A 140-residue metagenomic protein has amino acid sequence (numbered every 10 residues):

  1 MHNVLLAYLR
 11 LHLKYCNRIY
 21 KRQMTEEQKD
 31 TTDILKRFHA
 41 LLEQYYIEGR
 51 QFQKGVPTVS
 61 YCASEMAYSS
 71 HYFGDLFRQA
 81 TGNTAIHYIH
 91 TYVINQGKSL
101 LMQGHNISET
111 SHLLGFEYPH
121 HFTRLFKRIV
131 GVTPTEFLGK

Functional and structural regions predicted by a protein language model:
M1-I19: Amphipathic alpha-helical segments enriched in hydrophobic/aromatic residues interleaved with Lys/Arg
L6, Q28-M66, H87-H105: A short, Lys/Arg-enriched amphipathic alpha-helix from helix-turn-helix/homeodomain DNA-binding modules
S60, H71, N106-E109, P119-H120: Residues within helix-turn-helix
S69, T84, E117, V132-T135: Short coil/turn motifs that cap or connect alpha-helices
F73, H121-F122, F126: Short hydrophobic/aromatic patch on the recognition helix
Q79-E117, G139-K140: Terminal helix-turn-helix DNA-binding modules in bacterial transcription factors
R124-K140: …primarily DNA-binding HTH/wHTH and HhH modules…
